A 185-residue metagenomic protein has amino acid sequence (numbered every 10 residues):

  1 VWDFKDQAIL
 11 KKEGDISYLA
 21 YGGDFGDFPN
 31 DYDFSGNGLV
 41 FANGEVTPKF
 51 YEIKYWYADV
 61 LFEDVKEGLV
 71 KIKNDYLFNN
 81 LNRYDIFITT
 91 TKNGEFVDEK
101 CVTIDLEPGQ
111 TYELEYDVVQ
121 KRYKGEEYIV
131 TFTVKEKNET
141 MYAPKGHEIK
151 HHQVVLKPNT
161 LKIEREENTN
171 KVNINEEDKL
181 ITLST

Functional and structural regions predicted by a protein language model:
V1-L69, D75-N82, F87-F96: Extended substrate-binding grooves/exosites of carbohydrate-active enzymes
L10, K100-V102, H152: Short hydrophobic alpha-helix segments
F28-N30, N43-G44, Y51, V154-K171: Extracellular/periplasmic ectodomains of large secreted or surface enzymes and adhesion receptors
L69-D105, Y112-D117, G125-E136: Beta-strand-rich binding/interaction modules
L81-D85, Y123-E126, N175-S184: A short, compositionally biased
E107-T111, Y123-G125, H147, E176: Surface-exposed coil/turn segments at beta-strand junctions on protein surfaces, enriched
Q120-E164: Terminal connector regions
E136, L161-T185: Beta-strand-rich N-terminal accessory domains
